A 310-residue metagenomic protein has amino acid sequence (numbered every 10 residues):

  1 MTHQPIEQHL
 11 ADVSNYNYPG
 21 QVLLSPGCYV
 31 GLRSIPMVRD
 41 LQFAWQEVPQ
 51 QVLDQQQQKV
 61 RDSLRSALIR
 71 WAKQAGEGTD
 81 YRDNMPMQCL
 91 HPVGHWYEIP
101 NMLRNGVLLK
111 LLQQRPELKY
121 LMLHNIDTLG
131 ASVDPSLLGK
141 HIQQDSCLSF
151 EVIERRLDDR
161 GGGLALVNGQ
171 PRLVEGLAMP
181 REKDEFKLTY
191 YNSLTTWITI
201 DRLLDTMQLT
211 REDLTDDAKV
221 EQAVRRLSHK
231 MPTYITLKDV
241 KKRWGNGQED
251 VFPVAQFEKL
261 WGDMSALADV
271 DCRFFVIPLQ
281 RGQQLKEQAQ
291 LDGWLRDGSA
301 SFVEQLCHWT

Functional and structural regions predicted by a protein language model:
M1-L204, Q208-T210, D217-G262: Domain-scale recognition of functional cores that engage charged ligands
Q256, G262-T310: C-terminal target-recognition/interaction regions appended to catalytic cores
